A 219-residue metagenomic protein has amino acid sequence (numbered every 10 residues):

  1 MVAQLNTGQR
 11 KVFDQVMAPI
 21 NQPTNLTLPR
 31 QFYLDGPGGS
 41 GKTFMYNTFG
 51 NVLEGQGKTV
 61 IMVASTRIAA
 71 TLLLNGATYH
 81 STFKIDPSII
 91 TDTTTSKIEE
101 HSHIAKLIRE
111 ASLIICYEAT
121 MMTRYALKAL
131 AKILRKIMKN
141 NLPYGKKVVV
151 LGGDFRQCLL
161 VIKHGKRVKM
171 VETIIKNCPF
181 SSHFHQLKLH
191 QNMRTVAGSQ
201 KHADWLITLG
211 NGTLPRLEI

Functional and structural regions predicted by a protein language model:
M1-I219: Conserved ATP-binding/catalytic motifs of P-loop helicase motor domains
